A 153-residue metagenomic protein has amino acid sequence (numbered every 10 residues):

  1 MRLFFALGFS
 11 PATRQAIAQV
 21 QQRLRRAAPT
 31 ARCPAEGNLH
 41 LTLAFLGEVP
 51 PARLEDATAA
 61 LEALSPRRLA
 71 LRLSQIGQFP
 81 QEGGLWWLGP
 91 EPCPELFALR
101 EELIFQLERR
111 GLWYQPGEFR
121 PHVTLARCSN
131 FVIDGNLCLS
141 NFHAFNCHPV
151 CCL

Functional and structural regions predicted by a protein language model:
M1-L153: Histidine-dependent nucleotide/RNA phosphoesterase domain, centered on the 2H-phosphoesterase fold with its duplicated
